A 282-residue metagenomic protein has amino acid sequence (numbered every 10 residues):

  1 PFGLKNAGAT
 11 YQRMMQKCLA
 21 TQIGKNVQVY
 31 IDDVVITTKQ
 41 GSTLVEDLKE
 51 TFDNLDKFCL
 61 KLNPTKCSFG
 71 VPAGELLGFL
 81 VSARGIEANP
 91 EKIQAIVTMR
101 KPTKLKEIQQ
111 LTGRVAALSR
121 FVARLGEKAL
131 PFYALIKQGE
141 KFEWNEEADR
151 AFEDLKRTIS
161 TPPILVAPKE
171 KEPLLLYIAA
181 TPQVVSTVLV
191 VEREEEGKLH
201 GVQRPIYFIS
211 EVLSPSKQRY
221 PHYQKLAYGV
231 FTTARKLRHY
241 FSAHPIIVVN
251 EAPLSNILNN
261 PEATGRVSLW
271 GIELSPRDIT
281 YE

Functional and structural regions predicted by a protein language model:
P1-V248, A252-N260, T264, L269 (+1 more regions): Retroelement reverse transcriptase polymerase core
D278-Y281: Low-complexity, acidic/Ser/Thr- and charged residue-rich accessory regions of DNA metabolism proteins
